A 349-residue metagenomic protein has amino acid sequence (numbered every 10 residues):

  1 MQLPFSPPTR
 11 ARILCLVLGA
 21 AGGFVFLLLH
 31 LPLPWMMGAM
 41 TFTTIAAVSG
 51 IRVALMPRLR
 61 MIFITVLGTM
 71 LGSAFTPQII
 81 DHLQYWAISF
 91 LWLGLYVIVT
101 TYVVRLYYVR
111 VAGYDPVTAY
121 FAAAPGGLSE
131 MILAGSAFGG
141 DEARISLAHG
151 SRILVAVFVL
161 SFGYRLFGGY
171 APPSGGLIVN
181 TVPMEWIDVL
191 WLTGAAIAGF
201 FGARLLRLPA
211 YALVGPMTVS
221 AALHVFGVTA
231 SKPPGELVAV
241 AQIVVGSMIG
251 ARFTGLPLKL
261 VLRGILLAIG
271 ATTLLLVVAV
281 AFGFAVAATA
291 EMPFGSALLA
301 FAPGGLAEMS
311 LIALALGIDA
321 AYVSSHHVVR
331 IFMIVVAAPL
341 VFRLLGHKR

Functional and structural regions predicted by a protein language model:
A11-L18, F75-L106, V189, A239-V240 (+1 more regions): Entry/N-cap segments of selected transmembrane alpha helices and their immediately preceding amphipathic helices
L16, A20, V25, F158 (+1 more regions): Core mid-bundle transmembrane helix pairs that form the ion/substrate translocation pathway in diverse multi-pass
V25-T41, R60-F63, W86-V97, A119-A123 (+3 more regions): Structural signature of hydrophobic alpha-helical transmembrane segments
M40-Y85, V219-F226, G235-L262: Hydrophobic transmembrane alpha-helices of secondary-active transporters and Na+-translocating membrane complexes
P77-Y85, L166-M184, F226-P233, K259 (+2 more regions): Membrane-interface helix termini and inter-helical loops of multi-pass transporters
V111-S151, M292-H326: Alpha-helical membrane segments and immediately flanking helix-loop junctions that form or couple to the substrate/ion
P125-M131, I145-G168, V278, L306-E308 (+1 more regions): Membrane-embedded alpha-helical segments of transport systems, primarily multispan ion/solute transporters
L275-R349: C-terminal transmembrane helix pair
